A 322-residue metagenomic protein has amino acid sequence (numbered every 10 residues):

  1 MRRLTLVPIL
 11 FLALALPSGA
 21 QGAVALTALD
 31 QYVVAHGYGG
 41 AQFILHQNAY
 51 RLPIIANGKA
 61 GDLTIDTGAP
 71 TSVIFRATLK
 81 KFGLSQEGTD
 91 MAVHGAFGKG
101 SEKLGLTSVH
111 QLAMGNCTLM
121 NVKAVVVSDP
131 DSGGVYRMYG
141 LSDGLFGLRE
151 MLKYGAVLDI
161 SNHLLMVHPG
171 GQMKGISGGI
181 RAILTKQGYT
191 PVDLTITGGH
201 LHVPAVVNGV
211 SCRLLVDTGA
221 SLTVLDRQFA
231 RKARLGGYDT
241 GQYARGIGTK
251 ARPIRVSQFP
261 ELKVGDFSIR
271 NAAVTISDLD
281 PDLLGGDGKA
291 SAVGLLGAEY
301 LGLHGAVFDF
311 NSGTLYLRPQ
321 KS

Functional and structural regions predicted by a protein language model:
M1-L4: Positively charged n-region of N-terminal signal peptides that target proteins for export
V7-A15: Bacterial N-terminal signal peptides
A20-S322: Pepsin/retropepsin-fold aspartyl endopeptidases
